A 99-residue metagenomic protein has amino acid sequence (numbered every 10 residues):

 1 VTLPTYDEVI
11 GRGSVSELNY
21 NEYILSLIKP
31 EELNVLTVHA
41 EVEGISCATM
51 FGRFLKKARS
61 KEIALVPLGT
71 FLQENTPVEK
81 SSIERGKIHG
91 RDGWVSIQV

Functional and structural regions predicted by a protein language model:
V1-P30: Alpha-helical scaffold elements lining the catalytic groove of polysaccharide deacetylases
I28-E31, V35-V99: C-terminal domain-boundary segment and adjacent tail
